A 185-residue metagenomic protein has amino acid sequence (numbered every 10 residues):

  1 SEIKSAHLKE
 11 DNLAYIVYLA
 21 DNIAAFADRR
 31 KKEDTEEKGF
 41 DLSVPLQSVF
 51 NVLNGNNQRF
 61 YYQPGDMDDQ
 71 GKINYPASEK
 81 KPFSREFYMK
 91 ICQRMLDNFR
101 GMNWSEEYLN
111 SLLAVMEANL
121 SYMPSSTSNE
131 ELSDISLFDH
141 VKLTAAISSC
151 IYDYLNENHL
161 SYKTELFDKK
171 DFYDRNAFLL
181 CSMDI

Functional and structural regions predicted by a protein language model:
S1-I185: Regulatory/sensor and coupling segments of signal-transduction and defense proteins
